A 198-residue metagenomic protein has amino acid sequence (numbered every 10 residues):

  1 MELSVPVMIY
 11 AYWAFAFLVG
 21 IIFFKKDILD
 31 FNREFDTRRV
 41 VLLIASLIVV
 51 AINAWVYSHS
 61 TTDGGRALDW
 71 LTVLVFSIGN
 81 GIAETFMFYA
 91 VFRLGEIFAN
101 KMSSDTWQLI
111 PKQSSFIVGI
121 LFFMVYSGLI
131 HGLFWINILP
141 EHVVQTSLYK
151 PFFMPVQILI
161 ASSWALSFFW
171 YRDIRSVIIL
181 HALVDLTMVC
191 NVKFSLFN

Functional and structural regions predicted by a protein language model:
M1-F23, R33-A51, D69-F76: Alpha-helical transmembrane segments in multi-pass membrane proteins
V7-I9, I21, A54, F86 (+2 more regions): Generic intrinsically disordered, low-complexity segments enriched for polar/acidic and small residues
L18-G20, I28, V189: Generic structural signal of hydrophobic/aromatic residues within well-ordered alpha-helices of folded domains
F23-R33, E96-S104: Cytoplasmic membrane-interface regions of multi-pass membrane proteins
F24-I28, N53-L68, G132-H142: Juxtamembrane "helix-exit" motif on the non-cytosolic side of transmembrane helices
W70-N198: Transmembrane helix-loop-helix hairpins at the membrane interface of multi-pass integral membrane proteins
